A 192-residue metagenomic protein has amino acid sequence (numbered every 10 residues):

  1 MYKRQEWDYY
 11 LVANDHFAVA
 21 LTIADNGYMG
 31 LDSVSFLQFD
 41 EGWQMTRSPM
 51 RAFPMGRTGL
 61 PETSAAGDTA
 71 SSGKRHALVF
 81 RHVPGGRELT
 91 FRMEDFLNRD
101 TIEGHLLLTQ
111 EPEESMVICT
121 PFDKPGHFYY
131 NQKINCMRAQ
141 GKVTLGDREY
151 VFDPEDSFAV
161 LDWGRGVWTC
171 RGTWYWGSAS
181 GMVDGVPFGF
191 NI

Functional and structural regions predicted by a protein language model:
K3-I192: Structured soluble/peripheral alpha/beta segments that form catalytic or ligand/cofactor-binding pockets
